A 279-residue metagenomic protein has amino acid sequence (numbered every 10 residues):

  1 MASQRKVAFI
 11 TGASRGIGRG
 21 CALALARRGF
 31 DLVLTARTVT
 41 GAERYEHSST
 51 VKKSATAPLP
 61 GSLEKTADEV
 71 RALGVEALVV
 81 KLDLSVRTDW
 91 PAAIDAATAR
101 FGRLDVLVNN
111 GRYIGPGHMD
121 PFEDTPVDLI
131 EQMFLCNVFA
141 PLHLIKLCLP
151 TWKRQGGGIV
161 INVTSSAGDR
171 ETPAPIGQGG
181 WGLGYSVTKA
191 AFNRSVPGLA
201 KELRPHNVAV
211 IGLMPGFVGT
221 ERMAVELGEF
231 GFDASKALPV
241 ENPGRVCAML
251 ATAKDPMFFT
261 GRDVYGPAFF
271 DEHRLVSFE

Functional and structural regions predicted by a protein language model:
A2-F101, G115-T125: Short-chain dehydrogenase/reductase
R5-K6, V75-E76, R103-L104, W152-S166 (+2 more regions): Active-site loop of short-chain dehydrogenase/reductase
T11, T35, L104-I114, N137 (+2 more regions): Rossmann-fold scaffold of SDR-type NAD(P)-dependent oxidoreductases
W90, D105, E123-L142, K153 (+4 more regions): Catalytic Tyr-X3-Lys loop
R103, N193-L199, L203-V218, P256-V264: Conserved Rossmann-fold SDR core element
Y113-I114, D124-V127, I159-P205, F217-V218: Catalytic loop of short-chain dehydrogenase/reductase
C136-R154, G168, A200-K201, P205: Amphipathic alpha-helical dimer-interface segment in Rossmann-like NAD(P)H-dependent oxidoreductases
A190, G212, F232-E279: C-terminal helical subdomain
